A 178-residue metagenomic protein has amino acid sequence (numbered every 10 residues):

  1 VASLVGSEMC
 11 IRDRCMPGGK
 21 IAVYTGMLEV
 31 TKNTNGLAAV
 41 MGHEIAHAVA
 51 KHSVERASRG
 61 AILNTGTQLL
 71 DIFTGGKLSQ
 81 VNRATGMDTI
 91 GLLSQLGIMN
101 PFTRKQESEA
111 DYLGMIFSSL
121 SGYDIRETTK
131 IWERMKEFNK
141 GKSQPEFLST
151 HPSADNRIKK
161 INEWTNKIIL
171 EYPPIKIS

Functional and structural regions predicted by a protein language model:
V1-G6, C10-I11: Single conserved hydrophobic/aromatic residue that forms the stacking wall/gate of nucleotide- or nucleobase-binding
S7-E8, M16-K20, K32-T34, Y112 (+2 more regions): Extracytoplasmic
C10, M41-S53, E109, L113: Active-site His/Glu-centered metal-binding helix of metallohydrolases
A22-A39: Short pre-active-site segment immediately N-terminal to the catalytic Zn-binding motif
T34-G36, I45-A61, T74-K77: Catalytic Zn2+-binding segment of zinc metalloproteases
S58-K77, G86-I98: Membrane-active amphipathic alpha-helices enriched in small hydrophobic residues
A84-L148, P174-I177: Short helix/loop segments within enzyme catalytic domains that coordinate or immediately flank catalytic cofactors
G141-W164: Catalytic and substrate-binding regions of cell-wall glycan-acting enzymes that process beta-1,4-linked
